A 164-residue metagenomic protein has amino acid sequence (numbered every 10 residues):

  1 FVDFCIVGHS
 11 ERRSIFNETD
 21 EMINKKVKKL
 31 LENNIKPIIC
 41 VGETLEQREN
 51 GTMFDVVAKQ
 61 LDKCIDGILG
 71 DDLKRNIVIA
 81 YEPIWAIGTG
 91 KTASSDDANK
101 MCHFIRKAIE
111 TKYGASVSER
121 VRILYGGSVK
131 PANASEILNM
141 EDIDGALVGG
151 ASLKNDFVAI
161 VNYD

Functional and structural regions predicted by a protein language model:
F1-D164: Active-site loop-to-helix "anion-binding N-cap" substructures in soluble metabolic enzymes
